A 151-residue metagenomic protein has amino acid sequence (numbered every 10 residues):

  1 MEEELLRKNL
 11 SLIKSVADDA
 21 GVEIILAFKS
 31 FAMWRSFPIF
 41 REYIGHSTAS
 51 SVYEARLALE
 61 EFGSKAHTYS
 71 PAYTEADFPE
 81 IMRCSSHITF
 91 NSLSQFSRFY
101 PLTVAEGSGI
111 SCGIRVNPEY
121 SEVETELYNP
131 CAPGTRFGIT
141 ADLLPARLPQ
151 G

Functional and structural regions predicted by a protein language model:
M1-N9, K14, D19, Y43: Conserved N-terminal beta1-alpha1 strand-loop-helix module at the mouth
V22-G151: Active-site-proximal beta-alpha core segment in soluble small-molecule metabolic enzymes
